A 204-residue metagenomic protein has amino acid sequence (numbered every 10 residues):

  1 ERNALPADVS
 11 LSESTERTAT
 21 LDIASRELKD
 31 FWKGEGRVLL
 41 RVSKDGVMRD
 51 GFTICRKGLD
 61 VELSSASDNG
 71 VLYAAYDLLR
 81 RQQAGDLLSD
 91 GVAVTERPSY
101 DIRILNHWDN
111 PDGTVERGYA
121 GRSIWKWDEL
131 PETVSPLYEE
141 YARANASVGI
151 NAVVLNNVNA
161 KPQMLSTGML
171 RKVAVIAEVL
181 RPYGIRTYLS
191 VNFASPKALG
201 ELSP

Functional and structural regions predicted by a protein language model:
E1-G58, A66, L88-A93: Acidic, contiguous N-terminal accessory segments
E27, G46-P204: Feature activates predominantly on carbohydrate-active enzymes
